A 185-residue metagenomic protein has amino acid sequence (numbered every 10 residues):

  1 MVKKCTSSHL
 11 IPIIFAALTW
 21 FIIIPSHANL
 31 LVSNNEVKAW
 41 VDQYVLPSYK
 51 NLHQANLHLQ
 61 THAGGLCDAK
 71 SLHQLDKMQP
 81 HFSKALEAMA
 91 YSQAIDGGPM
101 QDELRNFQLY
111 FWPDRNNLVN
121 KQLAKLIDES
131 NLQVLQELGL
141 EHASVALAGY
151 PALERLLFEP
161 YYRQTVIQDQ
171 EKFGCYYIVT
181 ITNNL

Functional and structural regions predicted by a protein language model:
V2-I14: Bacterial N-terminal signal peptides that target proteins for export
F15-T19: Hydrophobic helical h-region of N-terminal Sec-dependent signal peptides in bacterial secretory/periplasmic proteins
I23-P25: N-terminal signal peptide c-region/cleavage motif recognized by signal peptidases
N29-L185: Mature extracytoplasmic or organellar-lumen-exposed domains after removal of signal/transit peptides
